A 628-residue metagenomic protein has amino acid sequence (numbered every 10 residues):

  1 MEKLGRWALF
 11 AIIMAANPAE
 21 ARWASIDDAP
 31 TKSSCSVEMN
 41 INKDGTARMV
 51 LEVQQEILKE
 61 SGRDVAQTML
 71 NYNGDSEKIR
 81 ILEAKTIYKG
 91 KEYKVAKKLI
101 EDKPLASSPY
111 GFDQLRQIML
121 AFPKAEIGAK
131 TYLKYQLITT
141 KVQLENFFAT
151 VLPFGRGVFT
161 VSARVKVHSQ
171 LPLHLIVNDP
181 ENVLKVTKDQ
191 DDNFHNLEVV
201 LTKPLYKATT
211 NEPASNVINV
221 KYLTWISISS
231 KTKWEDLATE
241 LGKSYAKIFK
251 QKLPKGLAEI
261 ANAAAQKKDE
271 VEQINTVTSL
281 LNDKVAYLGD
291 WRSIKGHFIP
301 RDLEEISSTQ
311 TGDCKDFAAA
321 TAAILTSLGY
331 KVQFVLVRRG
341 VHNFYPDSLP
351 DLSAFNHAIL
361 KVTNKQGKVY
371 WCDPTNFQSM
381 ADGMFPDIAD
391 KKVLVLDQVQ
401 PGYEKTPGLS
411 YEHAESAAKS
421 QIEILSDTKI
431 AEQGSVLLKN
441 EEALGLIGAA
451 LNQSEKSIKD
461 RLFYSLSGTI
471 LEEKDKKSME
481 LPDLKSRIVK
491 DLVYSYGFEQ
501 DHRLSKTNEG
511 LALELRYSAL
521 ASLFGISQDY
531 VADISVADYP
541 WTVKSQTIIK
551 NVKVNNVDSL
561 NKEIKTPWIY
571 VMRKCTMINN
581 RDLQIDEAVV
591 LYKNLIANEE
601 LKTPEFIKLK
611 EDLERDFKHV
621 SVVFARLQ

Functional and structural regions predicted by a protein language model:
E2-F10, L360: Sec-dependent signal peptide recognition, specifically the positively charged N-region followed immediately by
F10-E20: Hydrophobic h-region of N-terminal signal peptides that target proteins for export in Gram-negative bacteria
A21-Q628: A sensor for short, sequence-defined functional sites
